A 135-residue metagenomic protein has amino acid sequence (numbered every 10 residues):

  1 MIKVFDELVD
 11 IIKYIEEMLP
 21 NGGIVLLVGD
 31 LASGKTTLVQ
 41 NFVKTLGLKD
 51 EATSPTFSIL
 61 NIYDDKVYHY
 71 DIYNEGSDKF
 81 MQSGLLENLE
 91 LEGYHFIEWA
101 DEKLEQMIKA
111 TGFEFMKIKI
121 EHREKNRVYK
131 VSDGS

Functional and structural regions predicted by a protein language model:
M1-M18: N-terminal pre-Walker A segment at the start of P-loop NTPase domains
K3, E87-S135: Short phosphate-coordinating micro-motif centered on Lys-Gly-acidic
L27: Hydrophobic anchor at the beta1->P-loop junction of P-loop NTPases
D30: P-loop (Walker A) phosphate-binding loop of NTP-binding proteins
K35: Conserved lysine of the Walker
L48-Y63: Short beta-strand-centered segment that lines the nucleotide-binding/catalytic pocket of NTP-utilizing
I62-E102: Conserved nucleotide-sensing/catalytic segment adjacent to the nucleotide-binding pocket in NTP-handling enzymes
